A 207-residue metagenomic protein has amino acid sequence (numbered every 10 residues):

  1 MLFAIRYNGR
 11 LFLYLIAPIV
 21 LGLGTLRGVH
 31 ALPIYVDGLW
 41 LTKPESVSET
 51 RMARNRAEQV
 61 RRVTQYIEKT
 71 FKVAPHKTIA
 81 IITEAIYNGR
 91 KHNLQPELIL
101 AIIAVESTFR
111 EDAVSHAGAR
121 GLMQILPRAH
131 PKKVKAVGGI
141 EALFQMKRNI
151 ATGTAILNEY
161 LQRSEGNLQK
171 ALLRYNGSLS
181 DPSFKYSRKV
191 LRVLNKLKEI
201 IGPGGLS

Functional and structural regions predicted by a protein language model:
L2-I16: N-terminal Sec-pathway targeting helices
F12-R27: Hydrophobic membrane-insertion alpha-helices, especially the h-region of bacterial N-terminal signal peptides
V29-P33: Boundary at the C-terminal end of the N-terminal hydrophobic targeting segment
Y35-V47: Terminal intrinsically disordered/low-complexity segments used for targeting and assembly
E45-S207: Catalytic glycan-binding domains that act on GlcNAc-containing polysaccharides
